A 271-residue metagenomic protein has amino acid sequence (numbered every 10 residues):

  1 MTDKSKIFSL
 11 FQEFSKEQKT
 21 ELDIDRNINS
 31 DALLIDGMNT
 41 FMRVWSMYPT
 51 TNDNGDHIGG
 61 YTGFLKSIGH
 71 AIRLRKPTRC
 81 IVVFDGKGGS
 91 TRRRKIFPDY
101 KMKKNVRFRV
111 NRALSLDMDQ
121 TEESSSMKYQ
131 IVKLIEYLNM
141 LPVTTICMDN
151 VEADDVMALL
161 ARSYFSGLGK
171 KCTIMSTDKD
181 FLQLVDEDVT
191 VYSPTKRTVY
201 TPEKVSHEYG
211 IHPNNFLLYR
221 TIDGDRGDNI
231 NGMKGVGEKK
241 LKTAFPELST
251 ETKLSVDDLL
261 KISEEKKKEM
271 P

Functional and structural regions predicted by a protein language model:
T2-Q18, L22-K171, F181-V199: Noncatalytic, basic helical substrate-engagement surface that gates or grips nucleic-acid strands
I68, P202, L241: Generic structural marker for isolated residues within well-ordered, non-membrane alpha-helices of soluble domains
T144, G210-H212: Short coil/loop linkers at secondary-structure junctions
I174: Conserved SAM-binding loop
V199-Y209: Short, charged, surface-exposed secondary-structure boundary motifs
H212-N215, I222-P271: Accessory alpha-helical DNA-binding modules that contact the DNA backbone or grooves
